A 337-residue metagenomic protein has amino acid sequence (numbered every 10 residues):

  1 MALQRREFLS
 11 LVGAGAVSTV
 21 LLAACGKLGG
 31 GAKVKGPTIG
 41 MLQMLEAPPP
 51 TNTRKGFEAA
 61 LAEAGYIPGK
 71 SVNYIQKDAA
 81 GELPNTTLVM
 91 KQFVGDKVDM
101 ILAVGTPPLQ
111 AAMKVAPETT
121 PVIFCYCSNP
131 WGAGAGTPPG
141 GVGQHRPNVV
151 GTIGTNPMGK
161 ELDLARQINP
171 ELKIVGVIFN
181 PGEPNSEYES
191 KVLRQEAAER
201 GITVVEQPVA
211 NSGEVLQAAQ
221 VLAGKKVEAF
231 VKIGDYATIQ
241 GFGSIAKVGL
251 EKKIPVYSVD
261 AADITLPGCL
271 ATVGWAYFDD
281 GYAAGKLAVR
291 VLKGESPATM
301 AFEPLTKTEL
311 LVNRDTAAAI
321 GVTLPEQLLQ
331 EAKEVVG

Functional and structural regions predicted by a protein language model:
A2-G337: Short hydrophobic alpha-helices and adjacent helix-cap/hinge residues
